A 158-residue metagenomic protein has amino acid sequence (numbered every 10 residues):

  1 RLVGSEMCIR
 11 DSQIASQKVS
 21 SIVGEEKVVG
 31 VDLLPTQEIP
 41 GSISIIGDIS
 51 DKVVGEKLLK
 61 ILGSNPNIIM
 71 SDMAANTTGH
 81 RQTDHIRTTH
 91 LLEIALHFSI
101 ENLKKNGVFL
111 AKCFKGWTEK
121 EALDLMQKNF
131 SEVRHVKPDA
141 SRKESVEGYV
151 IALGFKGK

Functional and structural regions predicted by a protein language model:
R1-I9: Short, small-residue-biased leader/transition segments that mark boundaries at the very start of proteins
R10-V23: Conserved SAM-binding loop of SAM-dependent methyltransferases across substrates and taxa, primarily the Class I
K27-D32: Conserved SAM-binding motif I beta-strand of class I
L33-N76: S-adenosyl-L-methionine
T77-T88: Glycine/threonine-rich flexible loop motifs
T89-K105: A short glycine-rich, Lys/Arg-flanked "PGG" loop and its adjoining helix->strand segment in the class I
N106-C113: Conserved beta-strand signature within the Rossmann-like core of class I S-adenosyl-L-methionine
C113-K158: Class I S-adenosyl-L-methionine
